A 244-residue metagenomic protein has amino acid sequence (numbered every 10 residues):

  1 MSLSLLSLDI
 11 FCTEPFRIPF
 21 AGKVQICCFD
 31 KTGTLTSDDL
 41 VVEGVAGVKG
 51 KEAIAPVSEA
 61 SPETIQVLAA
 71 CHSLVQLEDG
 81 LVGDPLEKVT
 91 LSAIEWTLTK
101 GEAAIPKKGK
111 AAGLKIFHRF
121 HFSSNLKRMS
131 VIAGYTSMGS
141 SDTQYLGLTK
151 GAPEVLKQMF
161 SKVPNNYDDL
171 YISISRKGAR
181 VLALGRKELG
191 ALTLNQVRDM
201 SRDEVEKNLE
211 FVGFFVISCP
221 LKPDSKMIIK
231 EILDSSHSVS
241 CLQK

Functional and structural regions predicted by a protein language model:
M1-K244: Conserved cytosolic headpiece of P-type ATPases
